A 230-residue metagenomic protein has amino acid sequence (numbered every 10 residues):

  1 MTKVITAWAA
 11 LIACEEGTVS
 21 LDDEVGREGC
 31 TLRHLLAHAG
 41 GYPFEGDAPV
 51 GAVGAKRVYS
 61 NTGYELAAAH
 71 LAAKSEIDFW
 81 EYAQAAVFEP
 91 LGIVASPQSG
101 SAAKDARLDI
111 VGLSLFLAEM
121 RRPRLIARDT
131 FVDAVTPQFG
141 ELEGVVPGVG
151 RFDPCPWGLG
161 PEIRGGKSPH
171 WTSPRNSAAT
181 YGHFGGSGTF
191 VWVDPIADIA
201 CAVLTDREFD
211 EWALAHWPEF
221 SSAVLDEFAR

Functional and structural regions predicted by a protein language model:
M1-L21, L66-A72, L113, D198: Active-site SXXK
T2, A55-K56, A72-I77, E81-A85 (+2 more regions): Catalytic loop of the DD-peptidase/beta-lactamase superfamily, centered on the K-T-G motif and neighboring
R27-D47: Short helix- or helix-capping micro-motifs that position conserved polar/aromatic residues at function-defining sites
A37-Y42, A85, E89-I93: Glycine-rich, acidic and aromatic/proline-enriched surface loops and short helix-turn segments that act as binding
F44-P49, V94-G100: Glycine- and aromatic-rich loop/turn segments at beta-sheet edges
